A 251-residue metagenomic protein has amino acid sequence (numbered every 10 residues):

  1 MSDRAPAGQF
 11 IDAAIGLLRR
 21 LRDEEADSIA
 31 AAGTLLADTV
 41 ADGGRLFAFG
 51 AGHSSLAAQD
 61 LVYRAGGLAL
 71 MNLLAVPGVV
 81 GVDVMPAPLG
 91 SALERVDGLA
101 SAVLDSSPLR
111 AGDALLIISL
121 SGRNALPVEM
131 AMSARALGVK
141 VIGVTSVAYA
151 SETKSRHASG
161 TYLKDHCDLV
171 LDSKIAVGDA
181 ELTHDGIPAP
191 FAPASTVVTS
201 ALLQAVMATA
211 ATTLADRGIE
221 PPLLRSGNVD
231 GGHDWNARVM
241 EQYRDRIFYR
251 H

Functional and structural regions predicted by a protein language model:
M1-D23: Generic N-terminal amphipathic, Lys/Arg-enriched alpha-helix
A5, R20-D27, S91-E94, A194: Short, surface-exposed alpha-helical recognition segments that flank or form part of ligand/macromolecule-binding
E24, S28-A32, G66-A69, T212-H251: Active-site phosphate/pyrophosphate-binding segments
E24-A41, V103: A short, well-structured juxtamembrane/interface segment
G44-L46: Short active-site oxyanion
A48-M207: Glycine-rich phosphate-binding loops that contact phosphosugars or nucleotide phosphates
